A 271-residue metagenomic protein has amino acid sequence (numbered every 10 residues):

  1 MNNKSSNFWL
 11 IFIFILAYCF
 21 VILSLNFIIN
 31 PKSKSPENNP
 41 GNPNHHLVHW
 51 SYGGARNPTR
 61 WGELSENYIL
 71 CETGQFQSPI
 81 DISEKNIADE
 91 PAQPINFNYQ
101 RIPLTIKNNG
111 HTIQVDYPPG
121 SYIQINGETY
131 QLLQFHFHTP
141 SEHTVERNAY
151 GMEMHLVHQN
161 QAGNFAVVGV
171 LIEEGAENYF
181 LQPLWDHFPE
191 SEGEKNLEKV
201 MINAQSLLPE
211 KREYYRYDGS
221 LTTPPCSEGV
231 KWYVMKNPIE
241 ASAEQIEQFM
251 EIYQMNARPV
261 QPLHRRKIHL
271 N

Functional and structural regions predicted by a protein language model:
N2-N271: Alpha-carbonic anhydrase
